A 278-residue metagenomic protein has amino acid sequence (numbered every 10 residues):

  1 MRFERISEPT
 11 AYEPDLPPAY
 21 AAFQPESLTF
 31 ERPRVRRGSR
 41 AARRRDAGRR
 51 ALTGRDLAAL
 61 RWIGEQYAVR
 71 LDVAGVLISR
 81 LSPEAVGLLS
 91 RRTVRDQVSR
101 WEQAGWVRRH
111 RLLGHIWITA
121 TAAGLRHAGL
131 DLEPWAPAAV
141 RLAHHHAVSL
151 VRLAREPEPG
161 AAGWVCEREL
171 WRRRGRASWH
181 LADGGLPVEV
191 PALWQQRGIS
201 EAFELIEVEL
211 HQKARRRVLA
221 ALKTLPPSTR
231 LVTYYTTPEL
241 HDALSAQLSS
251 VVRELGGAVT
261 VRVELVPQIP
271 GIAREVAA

Functional and structural regions predicted by a protein language model:
M1-A128, L132-W135: Nuclease-adjacent, charged terminal/linker segments that flank catalytic cores
R2-A51, L57, W62, Q212-A278: Non-catalytic C-terminal interaction segments of nucleic acid-processing enzymes
I78, V98-E102, V151-P159, L225 (+1 more regions): Hydrophobic, Leu/Ile/Phe/Ala-enriched alpha-helical segments that form helix-helix packing faces
R80-V86, V190-G198, V251-L255: Alpha-helix termini
V94, V148, R217-V218: Amphipathic coiled-coil/heptad-repeat helices and related helical stalk/stem segments that mediate oligomerization
V107, W164, V261-V263: Generic structural signal for residues in well-ordered beta-strands
H110, V140-R141, E156-R217: Active-site metal-binding core of divalent-cation-utilizing nuclease and nuclease-like domains
E133-E158: Surface-exposed beta-loop interaction hotspot
